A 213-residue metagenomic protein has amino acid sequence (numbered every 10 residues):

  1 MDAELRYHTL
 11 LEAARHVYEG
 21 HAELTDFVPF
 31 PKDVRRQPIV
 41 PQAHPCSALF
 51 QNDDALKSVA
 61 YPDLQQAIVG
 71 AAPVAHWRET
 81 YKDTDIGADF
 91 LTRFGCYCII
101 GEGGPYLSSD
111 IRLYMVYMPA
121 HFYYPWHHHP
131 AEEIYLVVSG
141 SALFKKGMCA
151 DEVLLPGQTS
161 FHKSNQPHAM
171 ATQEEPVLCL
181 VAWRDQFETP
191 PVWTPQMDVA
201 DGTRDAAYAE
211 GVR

Functional and structural regions predicted by a protein language model:
D2-S109, A207-E210: A short, N-terminal "cap"/entry segment at the start of jelly-roll beta-barrel domains of the cupin/DSBH fold
Y7-H8, Q173-R213: Double-stranded beta-helix
E102-G104, F122-Y123, Q166-H168: Short beta-turn/strand-loop junction motif enriched in small, turn-promoting residues
D110, M115-H121, H128-F144: Short, conserved beta-strand element in jelly-roll/cupin
H129, G147-C149, Q173, A182: Surface loops and adjacent helix of pleckstrin homology
Y135, T159-H162, L178-V181: Active-site scaffold segments
M148-P167: Short acidic-glycine-tyrosine-enriched beta hairpin
